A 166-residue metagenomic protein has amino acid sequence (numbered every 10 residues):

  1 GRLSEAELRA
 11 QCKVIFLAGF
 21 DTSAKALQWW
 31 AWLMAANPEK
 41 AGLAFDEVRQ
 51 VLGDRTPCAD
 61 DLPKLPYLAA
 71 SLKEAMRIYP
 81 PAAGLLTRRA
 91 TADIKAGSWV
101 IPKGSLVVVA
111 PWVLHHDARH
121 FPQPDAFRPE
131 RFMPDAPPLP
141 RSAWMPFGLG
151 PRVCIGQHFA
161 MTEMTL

Functional and structural regions predicted by a protein language model:
G1-L27, A41, D60, L65 (+1 more regions): Conserved cytochrome P450 catalytic core segment spanning the I/J/K helices
R9, K13, Q28, F45 (+2 more regions): Amphipathic, well-packed alpha-helical segments that form the structural scaffold of globular domains
K13, A18, T56-P63, G84 (+3 more regions): Cytochrome P450 heme-thiolate "Cys pocket" and heme-binding signature region
T22-E47, Q157-L166: Cytochrome P450 catalytic-core helices
W32-K64, A70: A compact, surface-exposed functional segment
R55-G97, A118: Conserved cytochrome P450 K-helix E-x-x-R motif and the immediately C-terminal K′/meander segment
T91-K95, V109-P137: Conserved cytochrome P450 K-helix/beta-meander segment immediately N-terminal to the heme-binding cysteine loop
